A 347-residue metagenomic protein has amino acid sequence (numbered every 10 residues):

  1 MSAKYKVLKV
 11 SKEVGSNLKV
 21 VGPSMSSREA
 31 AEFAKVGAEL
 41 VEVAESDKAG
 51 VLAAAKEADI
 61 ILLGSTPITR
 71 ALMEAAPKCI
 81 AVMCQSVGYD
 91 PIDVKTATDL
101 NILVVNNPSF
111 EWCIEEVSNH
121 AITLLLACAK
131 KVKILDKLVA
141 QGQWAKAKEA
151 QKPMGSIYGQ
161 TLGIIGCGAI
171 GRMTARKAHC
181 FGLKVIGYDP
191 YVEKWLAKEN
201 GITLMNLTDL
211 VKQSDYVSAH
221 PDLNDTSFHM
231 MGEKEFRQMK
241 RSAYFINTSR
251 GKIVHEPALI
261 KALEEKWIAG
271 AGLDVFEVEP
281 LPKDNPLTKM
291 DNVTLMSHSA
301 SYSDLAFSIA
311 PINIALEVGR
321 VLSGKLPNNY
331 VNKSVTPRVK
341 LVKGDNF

Functional and structural regions predicted by a protein language model:
M1-A58, G182, I186, W195 (+2 more regions): N-terminal glycine-/charge-rich "phosphate-binding" loop or analogous flexible N-terminal tail
K4-Y5, Y158-T161, E233, S242: Phosphate-coordination loops involved in phosphoryl transfer and adenosine-cofactor binding
L8-G15, Y158-G182: NAD(P)+-binding Rossmann beta1-loop-alpha1 motif at the extreme N-terminus of oxidoreductases
E57-K137: Phosphate/diphosphate ligand-binding glycine-rich loop within oxidoreductases
R70-M73, P190-P286: Rossmann-like adenosine-cofactor binding region
S118-K137, Q160, R176-L183, N313-K325: Oxidoreductase and adenylate-handling cofactor-binding alpha/beta cores
D136-M173: Glycine-rich NAD(P)-binding loop of Rossmann-like domains
E233, S242-F347: Rossmann-like dinucleotide-binding domain for NAD(H)/NADP(H)
